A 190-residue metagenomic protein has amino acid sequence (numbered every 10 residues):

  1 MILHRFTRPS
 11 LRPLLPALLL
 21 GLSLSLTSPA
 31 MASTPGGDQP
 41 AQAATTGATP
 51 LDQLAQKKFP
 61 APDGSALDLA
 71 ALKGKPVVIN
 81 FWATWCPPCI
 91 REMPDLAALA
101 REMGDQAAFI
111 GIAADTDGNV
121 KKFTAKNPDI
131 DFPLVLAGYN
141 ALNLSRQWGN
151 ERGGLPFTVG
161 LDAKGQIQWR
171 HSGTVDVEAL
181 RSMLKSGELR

Functional and structural regions predicted by a protein language model:
M1-P9: N-terminal secretory signal peptides that target proteins for export/translocation
P13-T27: Bacterial N-terminal signal peptides
L26-Q39, L136: Signal peptide processing junction and immediate N-terminal pro/mature segment of secreted/exported proteins
P35-L69: N-terminal "domain-start" segment that seeds a small globular fold
D68-P87: Short active-site neighborhood of thiol/selenol oxidoreductases, capturing the structured segment around
I90-D129, Y139-R146: Structural microenvironment flanking redox-active thiols in thiol-disulfide oxidoreductases
K126-D131, A137-K185: Thiol/disulfide oxidoreductase modules built on the thioredoxin-like
